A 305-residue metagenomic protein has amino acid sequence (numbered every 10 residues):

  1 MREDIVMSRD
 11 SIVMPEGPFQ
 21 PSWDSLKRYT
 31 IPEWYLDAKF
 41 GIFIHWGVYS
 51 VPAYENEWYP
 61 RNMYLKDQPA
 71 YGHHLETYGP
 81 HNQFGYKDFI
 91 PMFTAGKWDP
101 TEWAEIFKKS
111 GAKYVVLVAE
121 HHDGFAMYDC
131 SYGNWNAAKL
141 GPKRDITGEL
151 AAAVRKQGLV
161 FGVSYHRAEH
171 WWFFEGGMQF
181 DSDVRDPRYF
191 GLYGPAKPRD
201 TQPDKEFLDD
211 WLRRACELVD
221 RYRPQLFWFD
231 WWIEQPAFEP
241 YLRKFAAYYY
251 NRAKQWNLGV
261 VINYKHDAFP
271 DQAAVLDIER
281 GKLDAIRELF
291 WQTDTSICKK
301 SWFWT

Functional and structural regions predicted by a protein language model:
R2-T305: Mature catalytic domains of secreted/periplasmic carbohydrate-active enzymes
